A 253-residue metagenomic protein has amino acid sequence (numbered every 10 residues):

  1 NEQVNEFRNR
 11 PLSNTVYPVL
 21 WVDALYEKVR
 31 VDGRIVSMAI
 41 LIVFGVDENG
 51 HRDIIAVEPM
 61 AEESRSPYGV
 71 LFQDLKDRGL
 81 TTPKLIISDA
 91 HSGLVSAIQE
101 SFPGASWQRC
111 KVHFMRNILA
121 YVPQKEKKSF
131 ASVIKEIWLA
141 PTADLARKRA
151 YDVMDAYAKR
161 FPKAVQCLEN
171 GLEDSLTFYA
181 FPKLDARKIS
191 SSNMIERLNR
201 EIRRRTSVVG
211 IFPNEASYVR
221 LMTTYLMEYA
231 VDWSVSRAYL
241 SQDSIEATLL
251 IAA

Functional and structural regions predicted by a protein language model:
N1-I87, S92, S96, S101-G104 (+2 more regions): RNase H-like nuclease fold core
V19, S37, E62-G69, S88-V95 (+10 more regions): Amphipathic alpha-helical transducer elements in NTP-driven molecular machines
M60, I118, S129-V133, I137 (+2 more regions): A short, charged helix-loop
T82, A105-S106, A164, S175: Secondary-structure boundary/capping positions in well-ordered alpha/beta enzyme cores
L85-S92, A97-V133: Conserved beta-strand -> loop -> alpha-helix junction used to position metal-binding or nucleic-acid-contacting
E136-A253: Acidic/histidine-rich catalytic cores and adjacent linkers of DNA breakage/strand-transfer/modification proteins
